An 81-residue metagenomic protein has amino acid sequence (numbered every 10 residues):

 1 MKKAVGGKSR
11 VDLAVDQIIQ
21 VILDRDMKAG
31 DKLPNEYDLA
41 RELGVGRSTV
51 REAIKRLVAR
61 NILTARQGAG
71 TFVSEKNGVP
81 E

Functional and structural regions predicted by a protein language model:
M1-E81: Short linear motifs at protein or domain termini
